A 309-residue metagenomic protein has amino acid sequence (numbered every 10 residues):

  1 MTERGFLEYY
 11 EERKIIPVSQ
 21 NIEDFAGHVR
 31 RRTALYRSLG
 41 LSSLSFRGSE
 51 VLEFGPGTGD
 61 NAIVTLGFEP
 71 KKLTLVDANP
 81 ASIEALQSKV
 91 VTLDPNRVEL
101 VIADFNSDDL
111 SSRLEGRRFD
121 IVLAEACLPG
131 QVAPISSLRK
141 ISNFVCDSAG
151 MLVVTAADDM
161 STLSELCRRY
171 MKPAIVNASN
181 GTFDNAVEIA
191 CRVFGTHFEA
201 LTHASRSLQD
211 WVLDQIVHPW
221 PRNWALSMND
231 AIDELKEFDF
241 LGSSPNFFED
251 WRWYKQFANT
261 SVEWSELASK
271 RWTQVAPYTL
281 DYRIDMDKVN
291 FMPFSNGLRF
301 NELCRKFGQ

Functional and structural regions predicted by a protein language model:
G27-R47: Conserved alpha-helix/loop element of class I SAM-dependent methyltransferases that forms part of the SAM/SAH-binding
T58-E69: Conserved SAM-binding loop of SAM-dependent methyltransferases across substrates and taxa, primarily the Class I
N79: Conserved SAM/SAH-binding beta-strand->alpha-helix loop
L86-Q87: Conserved SAM-binding loop
D120-A133: A short SAM/SAH-binding and catalytic strip from SAM-dependent methyltransferases
I135-S148: A short glycine-rich, Lys/Arg-flanked "PGG" loop and its adjoining helix->strand segment in the class I
M151-E188: Conserved class I S-adenosyl-L-methionine
R206-Q309: Rossmann-like AdoMet/SAM-dependent catalytic core
